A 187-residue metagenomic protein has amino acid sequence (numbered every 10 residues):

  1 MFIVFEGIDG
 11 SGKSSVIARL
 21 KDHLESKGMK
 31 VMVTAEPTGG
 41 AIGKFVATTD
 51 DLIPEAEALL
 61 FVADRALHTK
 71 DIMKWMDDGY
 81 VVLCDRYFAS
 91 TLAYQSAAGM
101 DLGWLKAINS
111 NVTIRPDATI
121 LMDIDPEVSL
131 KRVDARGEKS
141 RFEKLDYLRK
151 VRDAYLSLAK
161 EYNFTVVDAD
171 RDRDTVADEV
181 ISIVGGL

Functional and structural regions predicted by a protein language model:
F2: Walker A (P-loop) ATP-phosphate-binding motif of ABC ATPase nucleotide-binding domains
F5: Hydrophobic anchor at the beta1->P-loop junction of P-loop NTPases
I8: P-loop (Walker A) phosphate-binding loop of NTP-binding proteins
K13: Conserved lysine of the Walker
V16: Hydrophobic positions on the alpha1 helix immediately C-terminal to the Walker A/P-loop
R19-K21, E127-L187: NTP-dependent small-molecule kinase module
H23, M29-N111: ATP-dependent small-molecule kinase phosphotransfer cores that center on conserved nucleotide phosphate-binding segments
T91-D153: A glycine- and Lys/Arg-enriched "phosphate-lid" helix/loop adjacent to the NTP-binding pocket of small-molecule kinases
